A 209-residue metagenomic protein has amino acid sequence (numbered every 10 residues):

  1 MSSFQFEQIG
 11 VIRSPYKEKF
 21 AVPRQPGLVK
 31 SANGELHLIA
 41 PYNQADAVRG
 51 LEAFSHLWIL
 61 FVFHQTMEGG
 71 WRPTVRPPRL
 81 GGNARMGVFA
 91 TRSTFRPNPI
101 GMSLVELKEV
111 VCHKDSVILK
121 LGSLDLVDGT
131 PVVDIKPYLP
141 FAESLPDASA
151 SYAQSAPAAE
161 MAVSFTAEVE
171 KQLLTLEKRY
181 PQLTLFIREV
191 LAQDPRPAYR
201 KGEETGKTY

Functional and structural regions predicted by a protein language model:
M1-P99, C112-S116, L124-Y209: Mixed-charge, low-complexity intrinsically disordered regions
R13, V105-K108: Conserved positions in beta-strands of structured domains
G101-S103: Short, surface-exposed coil-to-beta transition loops
